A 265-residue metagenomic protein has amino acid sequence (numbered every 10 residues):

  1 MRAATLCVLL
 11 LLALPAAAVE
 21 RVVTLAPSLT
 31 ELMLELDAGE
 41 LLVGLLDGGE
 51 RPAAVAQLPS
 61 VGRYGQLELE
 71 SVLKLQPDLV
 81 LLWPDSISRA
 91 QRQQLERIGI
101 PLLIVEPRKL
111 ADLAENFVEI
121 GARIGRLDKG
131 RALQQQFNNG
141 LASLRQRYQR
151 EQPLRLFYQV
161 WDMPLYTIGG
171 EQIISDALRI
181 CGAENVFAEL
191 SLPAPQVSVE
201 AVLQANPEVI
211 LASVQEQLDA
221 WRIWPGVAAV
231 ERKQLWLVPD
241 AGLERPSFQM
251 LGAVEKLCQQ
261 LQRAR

Functional and structural regions predicted by a protein language model:
M1-L9: Sec-dependent signal peptide recognition, specifically the positively charged N-region followed immediately by
A13-P15: N-terminal signal peptide c-region/cleavage motif recognized by signal peptidases
A18-R21, D78-L79, R89-Y166, F187-E189 (+1 more regions): Extracytoplasmic substrate-binding proteins
R21-L75, L79-S86, V186: A short, structured surface patch at a secondary-structure boundary
A26, P84-D85, V160, L190 (+3 more regions): Short secondary-structure boundary segments
L69-Q76, I98, Q196-N206: Short helices/loops that flank or line small-molecule/ion binding pockets
S86-R97, V209-A228: A ligand-binding cleft/hinge motif common to bilobed small-molecule-binding domains
E171-A194, W236-L237: His/Asp/Glu-enriched short active-site or ligand-binding loop at hydrolase and phosphoryl-transfer sites
